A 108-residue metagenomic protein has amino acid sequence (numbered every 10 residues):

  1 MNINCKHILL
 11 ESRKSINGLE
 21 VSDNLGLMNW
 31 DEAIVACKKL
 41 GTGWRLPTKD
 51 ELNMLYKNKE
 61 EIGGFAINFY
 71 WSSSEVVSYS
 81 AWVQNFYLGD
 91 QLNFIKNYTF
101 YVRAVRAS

Functional and structural regions predicted by a protein language model:
M1-M28: GGW-centered surface loops in extracellular recognition modules
N2, S22, I34-K38, N53-Y56 (+1 more regions): Non-transmembrane alpha-helical segments in soluble domains of secreted/periplasmic/extracellular proteins
I16, K39-G41, F65-A66: Short, well-ordered coil/turn elements that cap or connect secondary structure elements
E20, R45-L46: Short, conserved beta-strand segments within well-ordered enzyme catalytic domains that often line or immediately flank
S22, G41, N93: Generic anion/oxyanion-binding catalytic loop in active/binding sites
G26-W44: A short alpha-helix/helix-coil micro-patch that ends at or immediately precedes a cysteine
K49-S108: C-terminal, surface-exposed recognition/capping segments
